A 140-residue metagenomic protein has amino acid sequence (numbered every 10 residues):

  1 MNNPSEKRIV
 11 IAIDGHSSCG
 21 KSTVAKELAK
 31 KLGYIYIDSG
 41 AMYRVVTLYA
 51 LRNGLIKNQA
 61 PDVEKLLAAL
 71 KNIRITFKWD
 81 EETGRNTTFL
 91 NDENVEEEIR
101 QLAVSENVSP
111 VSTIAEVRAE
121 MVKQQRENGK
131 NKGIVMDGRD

Functional and structural regions predicted by a protein language model:
V10: Walker A (P-loop) ATP-phosphate-binding motif of ABC ATPase nucleotide-binding domains
I13: Hydrophobic anchor at the beta1->P-loop junction of P-loop NTPases
S18: Walker A (P-loop) phosphate-binding loop of P-loop NTPases
K21: Conserved lysine of the Walker
V24: Hydrophobic positions on the alpha1 helix immediately C-terminal to the Walker A/P-loop
E27: Active-site signature of alpha/beta-hydrolase-fold catalytic machinery across serine- and Asp/Cys-nucleophile hydrolases
K30-D38, N53-I56: Post-Walker A helix-loop "phosphate-sensing" segment adjacent to the P-loop in P-loop NTPases
M42-G133: ATP-dependent small-molecule kinase phosphotransfer cores that center on conserved nucleotide phosphate-binding segments
